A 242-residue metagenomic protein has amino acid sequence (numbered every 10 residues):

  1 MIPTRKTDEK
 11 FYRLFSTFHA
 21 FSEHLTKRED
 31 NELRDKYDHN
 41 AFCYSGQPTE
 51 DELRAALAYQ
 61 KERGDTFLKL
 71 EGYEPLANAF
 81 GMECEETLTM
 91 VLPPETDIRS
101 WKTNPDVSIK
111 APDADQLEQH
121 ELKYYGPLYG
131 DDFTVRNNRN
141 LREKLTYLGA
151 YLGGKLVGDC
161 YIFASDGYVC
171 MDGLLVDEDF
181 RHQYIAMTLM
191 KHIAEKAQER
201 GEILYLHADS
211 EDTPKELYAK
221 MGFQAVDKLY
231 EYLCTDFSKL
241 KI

Functional and structural regions predicted by a protein language model:
M1-R63, F67, G130-D131, V135: N-terminal charged segments
M1-Y12, D38-Y44, L88, T96-N137 (+2 more regions): Short amphipathic alpha-helix that is part of the acyltransferase structural core
K36-G46, G167-E178: Conserved acetyl-CoA binding element of GNAT-fold acetyltransferases
S45-V107, Y232-C234: Acyl-donor-binding surface of acyltransferase catalytic domains
E50-L57, V176, H182-E195, K220: Conserved acetyl-CoA-binding loop-helix of GNAT-fold acetyltransferases
E62-E71, A197-D209: Conserved GNAT acetyl-CoA-binding A-motif
Y73-C84, M187, S210-K228: Conserved active-site alpha-helix within GNAT-family acetyltransferase domains
Y129-D177: A conserved beta-strand-loop-helix scaffold within acyl/acetyltransferase catalytic domains
